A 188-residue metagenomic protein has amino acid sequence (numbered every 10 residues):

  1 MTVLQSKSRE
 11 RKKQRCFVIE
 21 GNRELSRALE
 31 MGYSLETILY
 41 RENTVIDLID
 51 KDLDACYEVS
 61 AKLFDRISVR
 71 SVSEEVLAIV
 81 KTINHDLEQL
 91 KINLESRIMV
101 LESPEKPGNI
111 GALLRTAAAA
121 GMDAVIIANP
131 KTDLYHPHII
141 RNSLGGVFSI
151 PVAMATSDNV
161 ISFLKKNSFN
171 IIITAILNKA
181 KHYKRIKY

Functional and structural regions predicted by a protein language model:
M1-T44, K131-T132: Boundary-proximal intrinsically disordered activation/regulatory segments immediately upstream of a helical core
K13-C16, S34-T37, L53-A55, A124-V125 (+1 more regions): Short active-site oxyanion
E30, L90-K179: RNA substrate-binding interface of SAM-dependent RNA methyltransferases
I46, A61-I67, S157-S162, K179-K181: A short acidic, often aromatic-flanked loop/helix-cap motif at beta-alpha or helix-coil junctions that lines enzyme
D50-S60, A180, I186-Y188: Active-site regions of enzymes building and remodeling cell-envelope glycoconjugates
D52-K81: Glycine/small-residue-rich loop that forms an oxyanion/phosphate-binding "nest" at active or ligand-binding sites
H85-E88: Short helix-loop capping/hinge motifs at secondary-structure junctions, enriched in acidic/polar residues
